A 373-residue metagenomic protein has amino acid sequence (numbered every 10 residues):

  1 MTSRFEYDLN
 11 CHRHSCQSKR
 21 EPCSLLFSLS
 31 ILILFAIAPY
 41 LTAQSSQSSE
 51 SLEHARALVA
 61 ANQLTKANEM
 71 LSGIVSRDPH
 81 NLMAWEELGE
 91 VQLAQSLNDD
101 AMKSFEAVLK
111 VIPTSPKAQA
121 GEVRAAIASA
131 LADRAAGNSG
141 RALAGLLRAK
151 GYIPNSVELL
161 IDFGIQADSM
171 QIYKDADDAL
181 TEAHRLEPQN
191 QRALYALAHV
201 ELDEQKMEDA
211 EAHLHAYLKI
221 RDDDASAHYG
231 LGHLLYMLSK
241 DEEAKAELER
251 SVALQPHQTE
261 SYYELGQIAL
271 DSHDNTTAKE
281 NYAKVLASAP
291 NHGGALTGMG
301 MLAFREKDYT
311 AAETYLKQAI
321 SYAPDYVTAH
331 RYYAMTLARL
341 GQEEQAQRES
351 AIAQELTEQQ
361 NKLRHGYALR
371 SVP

Functional and structural regions predicted by a protein language model:
S48, L82-M83, P116-K117, V123 (+7 more regions): Helix-start (N-cap) detector for alpha-helical repeat units in TPR-like alpha-solenoids, especially tetratricopeptide
S49-G73, R77, A128-G137, D162-I165 (+2 more regions): Alpha-helical segment of the N-proximal tetratricopeptide repeat
A61-E69, Q95-A107, D133-R148, S169-E182 (+5 more regions): Structural signature of tandem alpha-helical TPR/SEL1-like repeats, specifically the intra-repeat loop/turn
R77, V111, Y152, L186 (+5 more regions): Structural marker of alpha-solenoid helical repeat scaffolds
E87, G121-R124, A128, D162 (+5 more regions): Canonical tetratricopeptide repeat
R331-P373: Terminal, low-structured helical/coil segments at or just beyond the last alpha-helical repeat
